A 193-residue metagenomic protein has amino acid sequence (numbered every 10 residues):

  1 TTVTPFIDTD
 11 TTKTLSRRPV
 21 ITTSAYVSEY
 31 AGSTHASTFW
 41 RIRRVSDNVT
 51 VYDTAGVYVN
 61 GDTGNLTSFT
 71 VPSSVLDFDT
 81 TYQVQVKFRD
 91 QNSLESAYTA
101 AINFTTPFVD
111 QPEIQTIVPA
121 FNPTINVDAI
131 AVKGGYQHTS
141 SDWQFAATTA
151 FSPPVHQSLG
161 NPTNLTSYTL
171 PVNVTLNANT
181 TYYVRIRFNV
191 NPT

Functional and structural regions predicted by a protein language model:
T1-G32, A100-G135: Pro/Thr/Ser/Gly-rich low-complexity, intrinsically disordered linker/stalk tracts
Y26-Y52, I130-P154: Solvent-exposed loop/turn segments flanking beta-strands in beta-repeat/beta-sandwich domains
G56-N65, S158-N164: Short beta-strand segments within Ig-like beta-sandwich modules, predominantly Fibronectin type-III
G64-P72, N164-P171: Short S/T/G- and acidic-enriched coil/turn segments that sit immediately N-terminal to beta-strands in beta-sandwich
S73-T80, N173-T180: Surface-exposed, short loops/turns at beta-strand junctions within beta-sandwich domains
V84, V184-R185: Hydrophobic beta-strand segments within extracellular beta-sandwich modules
Q91-F108, N191-T193: Extracellular fibronectin type III
